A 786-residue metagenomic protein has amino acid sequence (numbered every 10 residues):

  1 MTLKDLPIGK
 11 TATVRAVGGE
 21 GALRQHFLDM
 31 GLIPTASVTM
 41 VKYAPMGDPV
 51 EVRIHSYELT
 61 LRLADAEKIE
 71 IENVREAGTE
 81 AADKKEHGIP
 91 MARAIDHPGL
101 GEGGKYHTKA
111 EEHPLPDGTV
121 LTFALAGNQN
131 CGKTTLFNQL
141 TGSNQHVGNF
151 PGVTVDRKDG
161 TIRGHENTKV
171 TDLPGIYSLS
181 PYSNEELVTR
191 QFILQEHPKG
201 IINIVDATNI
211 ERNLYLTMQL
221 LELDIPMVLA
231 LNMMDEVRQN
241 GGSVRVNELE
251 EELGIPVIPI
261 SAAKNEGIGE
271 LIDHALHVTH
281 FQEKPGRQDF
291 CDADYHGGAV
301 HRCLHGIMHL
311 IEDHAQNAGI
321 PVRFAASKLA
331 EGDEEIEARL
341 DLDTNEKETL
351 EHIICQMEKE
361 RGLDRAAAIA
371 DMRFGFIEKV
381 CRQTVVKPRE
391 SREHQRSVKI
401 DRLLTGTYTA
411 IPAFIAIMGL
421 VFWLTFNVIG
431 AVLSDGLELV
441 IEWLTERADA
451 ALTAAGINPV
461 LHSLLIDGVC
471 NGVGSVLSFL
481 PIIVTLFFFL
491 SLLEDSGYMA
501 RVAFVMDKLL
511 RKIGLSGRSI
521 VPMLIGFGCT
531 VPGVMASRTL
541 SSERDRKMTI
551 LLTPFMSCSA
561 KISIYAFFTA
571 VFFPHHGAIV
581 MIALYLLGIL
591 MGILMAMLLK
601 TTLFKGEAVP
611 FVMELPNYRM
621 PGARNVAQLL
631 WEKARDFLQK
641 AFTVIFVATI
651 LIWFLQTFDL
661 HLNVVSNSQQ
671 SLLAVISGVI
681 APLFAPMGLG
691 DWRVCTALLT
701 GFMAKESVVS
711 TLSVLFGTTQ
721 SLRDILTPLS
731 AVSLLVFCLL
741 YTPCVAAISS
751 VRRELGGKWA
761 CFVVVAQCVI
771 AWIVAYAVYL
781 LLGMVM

Functional and structural regions predicted by a protein language model:
I95-S178: Conserved G1/Walker A P-loop phosphate-binding module
H165, R190-V257, I564: Conserved C-terminal guanine-recognition region of P-loop GTPase G domains, centered on the G4
V237-F290: Canonical P-loop GTPase G-domain recognition
F281, Q288-I457, V664-L673: Extended helical scaffolds that flank P-loop GTPase cores
E360, A367-A368, K387, V428-V469 (+3 more regions): Extended, low-charge hydrophobic alpha-helical regions
A413-L424, L486-S491, T569-V571, L584-L598 (+3 more regions): Hydrophobic core segments of alpha-helical transmembrane domains in multi-pass membrane transport and ion-translocation
L439, W443-R447, A500-T530, K605-L629 (+1 more regions): Juxtamembrane inter-helical linkers in multi-pass membrane proteins
S559-I582, A746-G756, A777-M786: Transmembrane helix-loop junctions at the membrane interface of multipass transporters and ion channels
